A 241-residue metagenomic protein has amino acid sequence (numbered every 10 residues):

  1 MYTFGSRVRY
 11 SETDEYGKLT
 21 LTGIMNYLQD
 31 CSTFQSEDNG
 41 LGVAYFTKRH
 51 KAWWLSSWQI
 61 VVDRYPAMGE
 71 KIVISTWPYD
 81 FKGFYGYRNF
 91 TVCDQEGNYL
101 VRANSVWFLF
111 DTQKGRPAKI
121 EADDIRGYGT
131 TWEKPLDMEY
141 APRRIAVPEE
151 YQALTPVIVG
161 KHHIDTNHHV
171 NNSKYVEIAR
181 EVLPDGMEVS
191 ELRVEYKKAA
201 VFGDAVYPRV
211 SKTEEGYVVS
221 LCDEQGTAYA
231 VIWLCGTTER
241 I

Functional and structural regions predicted by a protein language model:
M1-L55, R102-N104, D111-G186: Hot-dog-fold acyl-thioester-processing enzymes
Y2-F4, Q59-V147, A200-F202, S211-I241: HotDog/MaoC-like acyl-thioester-processing domains
H50-Y65, M187-A199: Small beta-barrel nucleic-acid-binding modules, principally OB-folds
E149-G236, R240: Acidic/His-leaning functional-site neighborhoods
